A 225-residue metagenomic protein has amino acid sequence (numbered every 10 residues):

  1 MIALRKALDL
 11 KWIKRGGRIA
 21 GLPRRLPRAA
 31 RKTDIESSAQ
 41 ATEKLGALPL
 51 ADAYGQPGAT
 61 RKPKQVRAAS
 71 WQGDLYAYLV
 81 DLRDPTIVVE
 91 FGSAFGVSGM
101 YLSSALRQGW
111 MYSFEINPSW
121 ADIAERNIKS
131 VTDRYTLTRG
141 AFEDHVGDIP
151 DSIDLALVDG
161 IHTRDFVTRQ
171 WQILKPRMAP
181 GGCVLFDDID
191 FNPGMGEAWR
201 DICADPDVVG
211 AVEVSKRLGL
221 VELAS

Functional and structural regions predicted by a protein language model:
M1-L157, I161-S225: A short alpha-helical cap/connector motif
